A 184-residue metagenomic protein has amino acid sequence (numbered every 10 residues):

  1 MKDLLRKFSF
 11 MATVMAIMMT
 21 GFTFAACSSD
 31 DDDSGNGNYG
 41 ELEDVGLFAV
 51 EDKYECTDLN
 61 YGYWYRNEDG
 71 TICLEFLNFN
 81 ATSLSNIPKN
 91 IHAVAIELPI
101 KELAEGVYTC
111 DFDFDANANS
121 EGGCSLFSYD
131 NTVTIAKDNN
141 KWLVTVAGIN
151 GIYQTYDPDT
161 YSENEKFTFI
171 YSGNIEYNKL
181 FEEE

Functional and structural regions predicted by a protein language model:
K2-D3, T20-V50, E176-E184: Bacterial Sec-dependent N-terminal signal peptides
K2-V14: Bacterial N-terminal signal peptides that target proteins for export
F10, L47, L126-F127: Short, aromatic- and cysteine-enriched interfacial helices/patches that mediate contacts at lipid membranes
M15-M19: Core hydrophobic alpha-helical transmembrane segments of single-pass membrane proteins
F22, L84-N86, Q154-Y156: Short acidic, gly/pro-rich beta-turn/loop elements at beta-sheet edges and active-site/ligand-binding grooves
E55-K137: Surface-exposed helix/loop patches within compact recognition domains
V107-N178: Acidic, glycine-rich flexible loop segments
